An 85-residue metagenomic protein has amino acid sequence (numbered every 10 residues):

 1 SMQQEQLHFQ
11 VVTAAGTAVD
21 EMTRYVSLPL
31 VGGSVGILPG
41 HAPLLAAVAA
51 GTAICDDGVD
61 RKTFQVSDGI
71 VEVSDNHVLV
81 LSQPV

Functional and structural regions predicted by a protein language model:
S1-M2: Short, Lys/Arg-enriched N-terminal segments with co-localized hydrophobic residues within the first ~10-30 amino acids
Q6-V85: Compact, glycine-rich, soluble single-domain proteins
